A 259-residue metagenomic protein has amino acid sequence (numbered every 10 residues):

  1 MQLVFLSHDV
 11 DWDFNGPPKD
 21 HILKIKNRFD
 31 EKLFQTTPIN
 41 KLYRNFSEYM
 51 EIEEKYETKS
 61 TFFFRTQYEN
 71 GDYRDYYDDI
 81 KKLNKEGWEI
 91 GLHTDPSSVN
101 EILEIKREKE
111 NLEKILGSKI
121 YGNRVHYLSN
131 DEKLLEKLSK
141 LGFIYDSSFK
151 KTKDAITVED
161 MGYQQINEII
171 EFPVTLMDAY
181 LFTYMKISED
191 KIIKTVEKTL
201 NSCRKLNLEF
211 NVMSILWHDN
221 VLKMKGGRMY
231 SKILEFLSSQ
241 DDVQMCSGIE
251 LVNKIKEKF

Functional and structural regions predicted by a protein language model:
M1-F172, I192-I215, L222-F259: Catalytic alpha-helical scaffold of carbohydrate-active enzymes acting on polysaccharides/glycoconjugates
F172-K191: Positively charged, amphipathic and often flexible ligand-engagement surfaces
F182-Y184, S214-D219: Short, local alpha-helical segments
